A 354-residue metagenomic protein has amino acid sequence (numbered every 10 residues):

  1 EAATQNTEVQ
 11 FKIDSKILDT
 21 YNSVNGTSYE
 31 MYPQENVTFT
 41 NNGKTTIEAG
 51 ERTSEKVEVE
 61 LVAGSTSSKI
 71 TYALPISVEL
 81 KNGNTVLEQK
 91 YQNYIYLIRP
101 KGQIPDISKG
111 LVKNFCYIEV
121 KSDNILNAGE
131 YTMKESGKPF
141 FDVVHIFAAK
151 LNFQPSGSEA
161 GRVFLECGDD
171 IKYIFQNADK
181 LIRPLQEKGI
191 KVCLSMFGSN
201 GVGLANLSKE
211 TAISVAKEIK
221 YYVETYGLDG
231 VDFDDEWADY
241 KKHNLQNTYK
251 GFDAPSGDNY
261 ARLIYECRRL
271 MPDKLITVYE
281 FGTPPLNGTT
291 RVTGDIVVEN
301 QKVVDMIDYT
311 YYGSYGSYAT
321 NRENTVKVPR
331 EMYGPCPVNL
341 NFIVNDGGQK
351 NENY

Functional and structural regions predicted by a protein language model:
E1-Q5, D19-T20, G26, Y32 (+3 more regions): Secreted glycan hydrolases and related glycan-binding modules that recognize and/or cleave
Q10-F39: Surface patches in mature domains of proteins
T40-N42, S65-T66: Exposed regions on extracellular, virion, or secretory-pathway luminal proteins
N42-E48: Beta-strand-rich interaction surfaces with strong enrichment in secreted/lumenal proteins
